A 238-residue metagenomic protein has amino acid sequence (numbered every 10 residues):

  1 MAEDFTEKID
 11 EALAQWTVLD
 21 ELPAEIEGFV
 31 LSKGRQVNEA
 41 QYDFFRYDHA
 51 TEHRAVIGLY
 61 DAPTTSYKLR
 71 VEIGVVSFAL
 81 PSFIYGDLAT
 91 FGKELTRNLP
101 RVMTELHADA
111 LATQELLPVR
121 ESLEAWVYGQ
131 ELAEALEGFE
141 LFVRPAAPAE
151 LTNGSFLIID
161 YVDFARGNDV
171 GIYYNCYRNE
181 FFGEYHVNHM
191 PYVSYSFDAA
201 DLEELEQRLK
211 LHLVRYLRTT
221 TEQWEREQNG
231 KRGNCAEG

Functional and structural regions predicted by a protein language model:
M1-Y47, R101-G167, R226: Negatively charged, low-complexity tracts enriched in Asp/Glu with abundant Ser/Thr
T6, T17, T51, T64-T65 (+6 more regions): Residue-identity detector for threonine
S32, N38, N175, V187 (+1 more regions): Intrinsically disordered, low-complexity, compositionally biased regions/tails
E52-E94, D163-Q207: Intrinsically disordered, low-complexity regulatory segments enriched in Ser/Thr/Pro and charged residues
A79-L111, H186-N234, G238: Ampiphathic alpha-helical segments that act as solvent-exposed interaction surfaces
